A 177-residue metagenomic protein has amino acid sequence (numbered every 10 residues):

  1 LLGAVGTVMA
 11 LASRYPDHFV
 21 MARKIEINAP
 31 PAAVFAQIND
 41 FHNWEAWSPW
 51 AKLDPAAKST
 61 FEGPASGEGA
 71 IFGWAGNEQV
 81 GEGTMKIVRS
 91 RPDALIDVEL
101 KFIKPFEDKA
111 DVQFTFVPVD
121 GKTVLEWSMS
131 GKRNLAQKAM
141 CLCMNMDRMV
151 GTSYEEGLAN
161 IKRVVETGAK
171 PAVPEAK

Functional and structural regions predicted by a protein language model:
L1-A65: Hydrophobic ligand-binding cavity/cleft-lining segments
Y15-D17, P64, N77-Q79, K104-D108 (+1 more regions): A generic structural micro-feature
V20-A22, V80-M85, E107-Q113: Short, surface-exposed coil-to-beta transition loops
I38-S48, G76, L158, K162-A169: Sec/Tat-exported extracytoplasmic proteins
S59, K162-K177: Short, highly charged C-terminal tails/helix-capping segments
G69, G76-R91: Mid-length scaffold segments of soluble, non-membrane domains
G69-N77, D97-I103: Short beta-strand segments that buttress and anchor functional surface loops
V88-R89, E99-E156, I161-R163: Beta-strand/loop substructures that line and gate deep hydrophobic ligand-binding cavities in soluble
